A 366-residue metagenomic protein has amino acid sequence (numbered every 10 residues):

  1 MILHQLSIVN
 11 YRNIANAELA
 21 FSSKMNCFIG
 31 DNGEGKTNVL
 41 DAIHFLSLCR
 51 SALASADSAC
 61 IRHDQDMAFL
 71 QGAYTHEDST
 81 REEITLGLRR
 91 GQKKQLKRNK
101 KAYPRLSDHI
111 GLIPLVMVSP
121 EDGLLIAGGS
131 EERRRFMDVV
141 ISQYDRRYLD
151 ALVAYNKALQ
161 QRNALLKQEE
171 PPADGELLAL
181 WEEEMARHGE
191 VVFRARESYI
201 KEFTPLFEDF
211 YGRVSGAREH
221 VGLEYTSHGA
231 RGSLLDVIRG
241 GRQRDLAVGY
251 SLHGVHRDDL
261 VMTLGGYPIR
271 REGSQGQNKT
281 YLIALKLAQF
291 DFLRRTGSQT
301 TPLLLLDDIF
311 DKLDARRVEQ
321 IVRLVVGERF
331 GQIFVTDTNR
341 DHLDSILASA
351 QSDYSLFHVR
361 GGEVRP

Functional and structural regions predicted by a protein language model:
M1-D31, P172-L303, K312, R316 (+3 more regions): Conserved NTPase motor "head" modules and their coupling/switch loops across ABC/AAA+ ATPases, GTPases, and GHKL ATPases
G35-K36: Conserved lysine of the Walker
H44: Helix-to-loop junction immediately C-terminal to a conserved catalytic motif
S47-E132, D138-Y144, Y148, T204-D209 (+1 more regions): Nucleotide-state sensing region of NTPase/ATPase domains
G72, Q332-N339: Structural recognition of the conserved hydrophobic beta-strand(s) that form the central parallel beta-sheet of P-loop
L124-L125, E131-A179, E183: Long, charged N-terminal accessory/stalk domains
D307-I309: Walker B catalytic acidic pair
